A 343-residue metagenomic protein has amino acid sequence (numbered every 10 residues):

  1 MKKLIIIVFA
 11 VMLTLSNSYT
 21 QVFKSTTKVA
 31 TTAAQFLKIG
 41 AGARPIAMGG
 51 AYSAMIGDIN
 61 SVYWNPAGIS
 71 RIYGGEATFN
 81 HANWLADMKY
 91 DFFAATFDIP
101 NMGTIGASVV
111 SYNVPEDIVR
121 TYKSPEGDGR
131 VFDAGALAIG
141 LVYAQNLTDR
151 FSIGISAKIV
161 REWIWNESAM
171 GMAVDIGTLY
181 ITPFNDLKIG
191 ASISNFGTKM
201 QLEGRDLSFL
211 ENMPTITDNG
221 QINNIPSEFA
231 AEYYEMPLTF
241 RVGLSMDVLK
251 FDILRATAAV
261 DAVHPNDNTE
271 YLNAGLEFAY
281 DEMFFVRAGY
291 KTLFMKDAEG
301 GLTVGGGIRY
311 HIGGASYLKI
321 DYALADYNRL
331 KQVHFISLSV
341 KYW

Functional and structural regions predicted by a protein language model:
L4-T14: Sec-dependent N-terminal signal peptides
L15-T20: Sec/Tat signal peptide C-region and signal peptidase I cleavage site
Q21-I46, Y90-W343: Outer-membrane beta-barrel porins/channels
G49, I59-N60, K89-F92: Short, glycine/acidic-enriched capping/hinge loops at junctions between secondary-structure elements
G50-S53, E76-W84, A323-A325: Short strand-turn segments of transmembrane beta-barrel domains in outer membranes, especially the first one or two
N60-I69: N-terminal periplasmic accessory domains that precede and gate Gram-negative outer-membrane beta-barrel machines
